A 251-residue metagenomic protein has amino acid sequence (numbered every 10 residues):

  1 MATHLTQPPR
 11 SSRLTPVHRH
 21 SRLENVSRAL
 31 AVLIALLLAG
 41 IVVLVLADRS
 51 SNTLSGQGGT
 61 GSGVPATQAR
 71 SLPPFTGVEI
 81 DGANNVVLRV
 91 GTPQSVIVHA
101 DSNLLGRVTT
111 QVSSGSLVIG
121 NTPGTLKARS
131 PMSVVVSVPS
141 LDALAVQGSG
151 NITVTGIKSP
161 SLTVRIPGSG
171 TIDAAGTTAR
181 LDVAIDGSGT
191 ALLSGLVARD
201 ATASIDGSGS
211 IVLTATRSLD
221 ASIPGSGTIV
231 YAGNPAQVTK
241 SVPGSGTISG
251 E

Functional and structural regions predicted by a protein language model:
A2-G106, S116-S137, G246-E251: Short acidic/polar N-terminal linker immediately downstream of export determinants
A66-L88, R107, S116, T125-A128 (+1 more regions): Extended, compositionally simple hydrophobic/Ser/Thr-rich segments that build repetitive fibrous architectures
